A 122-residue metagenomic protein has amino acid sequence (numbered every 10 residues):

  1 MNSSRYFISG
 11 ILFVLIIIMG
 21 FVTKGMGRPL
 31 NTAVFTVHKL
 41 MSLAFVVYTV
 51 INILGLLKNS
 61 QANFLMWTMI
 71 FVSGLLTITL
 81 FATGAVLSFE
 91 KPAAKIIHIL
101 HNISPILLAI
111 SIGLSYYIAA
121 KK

Functional and structural regions predicted by a protein language model:
M1-K122: Membrane-embedded alpha-helical bundles that constitute the cytochrome b-like, heme-associated redox core of multi-pass
